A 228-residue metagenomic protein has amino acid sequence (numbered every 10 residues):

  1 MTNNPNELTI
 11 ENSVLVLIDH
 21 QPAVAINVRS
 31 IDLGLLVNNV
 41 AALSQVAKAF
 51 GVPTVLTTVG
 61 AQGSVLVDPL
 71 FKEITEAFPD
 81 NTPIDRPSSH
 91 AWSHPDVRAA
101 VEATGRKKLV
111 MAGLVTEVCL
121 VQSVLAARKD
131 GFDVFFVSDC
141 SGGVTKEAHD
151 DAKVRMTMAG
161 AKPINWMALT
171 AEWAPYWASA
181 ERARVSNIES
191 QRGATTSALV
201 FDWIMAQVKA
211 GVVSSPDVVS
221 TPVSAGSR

Functional and structural regions predicted by a protein language model:
T2-V14, Q62-R228: Active-site-adjacent betaalpha module
E11-S13, V28-L56: A short alpha/beta connector and helix-capping loop motif
V16-I18: Short hydrophobic beta-strand that contains or immediately precedes a catalytic carboxylate
H20, L56-V59, S138: A cross-domain feature marking catalytic cores of carbohydrate-active enzymes and several ubiquitous metabolic/repair
Q21-N27: Short acidic, Gly/Ser-rich segments with clustered Asp/Glu that frequently serve as metal-coordination loops in enzyme
V28, T58-G60, S88: Short, well-ordered turn and helix-capping elements at secondary-structure junctions
